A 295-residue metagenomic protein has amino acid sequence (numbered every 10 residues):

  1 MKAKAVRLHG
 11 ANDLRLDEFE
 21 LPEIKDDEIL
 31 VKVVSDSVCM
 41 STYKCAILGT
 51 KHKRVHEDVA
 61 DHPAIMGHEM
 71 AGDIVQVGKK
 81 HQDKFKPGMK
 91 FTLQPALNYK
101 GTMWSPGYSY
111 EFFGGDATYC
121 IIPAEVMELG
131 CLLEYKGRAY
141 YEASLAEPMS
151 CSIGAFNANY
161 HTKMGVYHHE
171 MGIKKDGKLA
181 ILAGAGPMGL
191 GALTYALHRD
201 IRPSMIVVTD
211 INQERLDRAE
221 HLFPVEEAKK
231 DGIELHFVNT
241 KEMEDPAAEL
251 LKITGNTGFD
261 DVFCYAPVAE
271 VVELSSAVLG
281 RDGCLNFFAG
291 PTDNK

Functional and structural regions predicted by a protein language model:
P22-S37, K51-K100, F113-G114, L133-K136: Glycine-rich beta-strand-centered segment in the early N-terminal region that forms part of a ligand/cofactor-binding
D26, P87, K175-D176, R281: Short, flexible surface segments
V77, P148, A183-G186: Glycine-rich Rossmann-fold phosphate-binding loop(s) that bind the pyrophosphate of adenine dinucleotide cofactors
F85, I173, D200, T254 (+1 more regions): A generic alpha-to-beta junction signature in SAM-dependent methyltransferases
P95-G177: NAD(P)H dinucleotide-binding glycine-rich loop of Rossmann-like/cofactor-binding domains, especially the beta1-alpha1
D176-G177, L182, L193, L197-V272: Adenosine-nucleotide cofactor-binding segment
P187-M188, R215: Hydrophobic/small residue at the entry helix of a nucleotide-binding pocket
E220-V225, A269-K295: Glycine-rich phosphate-binding loop and adjacent beta-alpha segment of Rossmann(oid) nucleotide-cofactor-binding
